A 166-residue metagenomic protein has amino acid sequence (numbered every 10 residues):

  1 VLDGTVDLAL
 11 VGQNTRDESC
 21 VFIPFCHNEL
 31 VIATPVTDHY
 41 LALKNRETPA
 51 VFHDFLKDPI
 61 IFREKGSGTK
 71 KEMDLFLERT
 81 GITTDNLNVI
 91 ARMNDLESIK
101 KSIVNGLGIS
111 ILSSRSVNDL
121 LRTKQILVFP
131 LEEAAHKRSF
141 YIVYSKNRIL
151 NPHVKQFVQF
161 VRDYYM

Functional and structural regions predicted by a protein language model:
V1-T34, A42-K44, V104, L127-F129: Short beta-strand-centered segments that line the small-molecule binding cleft or hinge of alpha/beta clamshell
L2-V6, V11, E78-L127: Hydrophobic hinge/microswitch elements
C20-V21, A50, E97-S98: Short acidic active-site motifs
F22-V36, F52-L56, L131-S139: Short Pro/Gly-enriched coil loops immediately N-terminal to beta-strands
I23, H53, K100-K101, K155: Alpha-helical segments flanking ligand/cofactor-binding loops in enzyme cores
T37-V51, N147-P152: Short helix-loop capping/hinge motifs at secondary-structure junctions, enriched in acidic/polar residues
A50-F52, P59-G81, N151, V158: Secondary-structure junction motif
L127-M166: A late-sequence structural motif
